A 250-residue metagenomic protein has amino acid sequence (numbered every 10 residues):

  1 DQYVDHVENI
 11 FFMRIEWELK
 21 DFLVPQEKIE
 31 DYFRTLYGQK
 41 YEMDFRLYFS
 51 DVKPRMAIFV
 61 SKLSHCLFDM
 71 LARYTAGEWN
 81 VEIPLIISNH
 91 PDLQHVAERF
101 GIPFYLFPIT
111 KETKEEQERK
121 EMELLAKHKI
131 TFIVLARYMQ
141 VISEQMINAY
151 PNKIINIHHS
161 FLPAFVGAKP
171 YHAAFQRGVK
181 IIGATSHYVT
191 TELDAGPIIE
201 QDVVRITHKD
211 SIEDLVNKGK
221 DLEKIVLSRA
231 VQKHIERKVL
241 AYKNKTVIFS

Functional and structural regions predicted by a protein language model:
D1-V52: A conserved regulatory-domain signal marking ACT and ACT-like small-molecule sensing domains and adjacent regulatory
K53-M56, K153: Residues that mark the start of a beta-strand
M56-H65: Short, glycine-rich nucleotide/cofactor-binding loops
S64-A76: Histidine-anchored nucleotide/phosphate-binding helix
V81-D92: Short internal beta-strands
H90, T113, Q117, H128-S250: Donor/substrate-binding cores of folate-linked one-carbon enzymes
Q94-R99, I147-A149: Short loop/helix-cap segments at secondary-structure boundaries that form the rim of catalytic
E98, I102-H128: Adenosine-nucleotide cofactor-binding segment
